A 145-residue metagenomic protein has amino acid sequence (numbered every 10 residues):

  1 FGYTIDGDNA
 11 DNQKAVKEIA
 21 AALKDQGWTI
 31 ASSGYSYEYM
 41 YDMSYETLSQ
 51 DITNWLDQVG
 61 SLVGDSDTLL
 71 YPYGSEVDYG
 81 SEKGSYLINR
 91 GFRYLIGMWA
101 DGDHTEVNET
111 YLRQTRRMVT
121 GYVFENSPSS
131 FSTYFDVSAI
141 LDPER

Functional and structural regions predicted by a protein language model:
F1-A22, Q26, V77: Active-site beta->alpha N-cap acidic-glycine motif
T29, D42-R145: C-terminal active-site subregion of NodB/CE4 polysaccharide deacetylases
S33, Y37: Histidine-centered divalent metal-coordination motifs
